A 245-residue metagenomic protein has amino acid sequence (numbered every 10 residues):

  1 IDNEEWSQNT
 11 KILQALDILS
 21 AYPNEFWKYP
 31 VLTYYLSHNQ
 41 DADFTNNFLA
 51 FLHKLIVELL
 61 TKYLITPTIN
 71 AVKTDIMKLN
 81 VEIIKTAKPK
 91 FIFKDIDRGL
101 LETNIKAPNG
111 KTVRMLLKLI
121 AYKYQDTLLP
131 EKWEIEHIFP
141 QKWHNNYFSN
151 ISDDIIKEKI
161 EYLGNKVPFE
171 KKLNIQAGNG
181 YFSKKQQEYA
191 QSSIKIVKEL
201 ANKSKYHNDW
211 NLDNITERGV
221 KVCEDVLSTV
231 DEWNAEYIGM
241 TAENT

Functional and structural regions predicted by a protein language model:
I1, I18, Y22, P30-H38 (+8 more regions): Generic, well-ordered alpha-helical scaffold segments in large soluble proteins
I1-M115, T241-E243: A cross-family structural signal marking well-folded subdomains
A15-P23, Y35, N39-N47, T127 (+4 more regions): Conserved aromatic-histidine-acidic binding/catalytic patches
I65, I69-S204, N211, T229-V230 (+1 more regions): Betabetaalpha-Me/HNH-type nuclease active-site subdomain
D209-T245: Acidic, carboxylate-rich catalytic segments that either coordinate divalent cations
